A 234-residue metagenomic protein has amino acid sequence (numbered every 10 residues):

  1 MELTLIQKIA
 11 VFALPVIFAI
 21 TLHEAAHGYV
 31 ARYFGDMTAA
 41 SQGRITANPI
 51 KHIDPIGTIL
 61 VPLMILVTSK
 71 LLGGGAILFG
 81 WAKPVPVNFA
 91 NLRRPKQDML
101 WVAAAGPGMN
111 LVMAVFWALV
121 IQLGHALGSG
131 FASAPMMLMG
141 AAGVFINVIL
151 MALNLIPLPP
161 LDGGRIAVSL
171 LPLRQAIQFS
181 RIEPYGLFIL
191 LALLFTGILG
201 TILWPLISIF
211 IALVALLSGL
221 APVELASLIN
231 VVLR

Functional and structural regions predicted by a protein language model:
M1-R234: Hydrophobic transmembrane alpha-helices and their immediate loop junctions in multi-pass integral membrane proteins
